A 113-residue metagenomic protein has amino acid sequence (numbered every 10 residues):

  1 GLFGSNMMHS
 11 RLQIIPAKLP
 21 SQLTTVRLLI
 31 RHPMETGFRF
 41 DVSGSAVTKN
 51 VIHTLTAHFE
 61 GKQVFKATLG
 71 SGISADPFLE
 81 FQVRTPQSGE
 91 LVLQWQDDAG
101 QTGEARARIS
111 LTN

Functional and structural regions predicted by a protein language model:
L2-M8: Proline/serine/threonine-rich low-complexity linkers at boundaries of modular beta-sandwich domains
R11-I14, P20-T25, L29-L69, S74: Contiguous segments within soluble domain cores/interaction surfaces
L23, P86-E90: Extracellular Ig-like/FN3 beta-sandwich strand-entry sites
P77-F81: Short strand-edge motifs at loop-to-beta-strand transitions and within beta-strands of extracellular beta-rich domains
G89-D97: Short, aromatic- and glycine-rich surface loops/edge beta-strands on solvent-exposed regions
D97-A105: Short acidic/polar inter-strand loop motif in beta-rich domains
R108-N113: Short beta-strand edge segments in extracellular beta-sheet folds
